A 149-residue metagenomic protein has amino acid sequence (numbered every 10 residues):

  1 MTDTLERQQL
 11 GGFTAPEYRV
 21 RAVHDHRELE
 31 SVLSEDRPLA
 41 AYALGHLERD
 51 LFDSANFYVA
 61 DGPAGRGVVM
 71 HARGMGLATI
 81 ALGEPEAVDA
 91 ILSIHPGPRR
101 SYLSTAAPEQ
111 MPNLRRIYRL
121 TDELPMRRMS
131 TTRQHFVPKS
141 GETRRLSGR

Functional and structural regions predicted by a protein language model:
M1-Y42, T121-R149: Short amphipathic alpha-helix that is part of the acyltransferase structural core
T2-Q9, S54-A55, G62-R66, M70-G141: Acyl-donor-binding surface of acyltransferase catalytic domains
E17-Y18, H26, D50, D61 (+2 more regions): Functionally constrained cores in energy, signaling, and assembly domains
V23, E30-L33, L47, A60 (+1 more regions): Alpha-helix C-terminal capping segments
E35, G45-H46, F52-D53: Non-catalytic accessory regions of SAM-dependent methyltransferases
L39-E48, L103-A107: A short, aromatic/hydrophobic, helix- or strand-capping loop or linear motif that either lines the entrance/gate
